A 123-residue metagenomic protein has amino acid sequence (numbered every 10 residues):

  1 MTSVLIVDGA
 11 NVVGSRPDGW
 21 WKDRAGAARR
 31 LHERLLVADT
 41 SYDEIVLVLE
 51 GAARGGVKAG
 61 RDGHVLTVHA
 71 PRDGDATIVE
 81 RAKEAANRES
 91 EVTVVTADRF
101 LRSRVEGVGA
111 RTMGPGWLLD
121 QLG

Functional and structural regions predicted by a protein language model:
T2-I6, A10-G123: Nuclease catalytic cores that cleave nucleic-acid phosphodiester bonds, predominantly acidic two-metal-ion
